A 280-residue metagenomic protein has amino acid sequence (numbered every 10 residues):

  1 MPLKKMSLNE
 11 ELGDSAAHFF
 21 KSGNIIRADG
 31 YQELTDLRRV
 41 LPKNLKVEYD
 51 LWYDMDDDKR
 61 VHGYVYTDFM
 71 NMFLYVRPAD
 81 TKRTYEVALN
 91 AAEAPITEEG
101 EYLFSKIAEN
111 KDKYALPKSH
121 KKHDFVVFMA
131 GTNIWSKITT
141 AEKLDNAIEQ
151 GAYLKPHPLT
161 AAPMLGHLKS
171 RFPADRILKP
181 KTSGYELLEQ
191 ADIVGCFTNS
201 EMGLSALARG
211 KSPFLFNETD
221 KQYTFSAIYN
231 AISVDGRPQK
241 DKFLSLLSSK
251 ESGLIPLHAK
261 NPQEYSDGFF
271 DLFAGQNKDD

Functional and structural regions predicted by a protein language model:
M1-L45, F269-D280: N-terminal pre-catalytic "stem/leader" segment of glycosyltransferase-like enzymes
L12-S15, E33-T35, M55-D56, W135-K137 (+1 more regions): Short, charged/polar "capping" segments at the starts of alpha-helices and the immediately preceding loops
G23, P42-V47, H123, E149-Q150 (+3 more regions): Short, well-ordered alpha-helix to beta-strand connector turns
I26-D68, A191-F197: Short, well-ordered secondary-structure micro-motifs within conserved domains or adaptor modules
Y49-D54, Y66-F69, H123-I134, P156-P158 (+1 more regions): Short loop/turn segments at strand-loop or loop-helix junctions that form parts of catalytic or ligand-binding pockets
F73-H120, T224-D280: Leloir-type glycosyltransferase catalytic cores
A115-H167: Conserved catalytic-core segment of nucleotide-activated headgroup transferases in glycan assembly
P158-R209, P213: Donor nucleotide-activated moiety binding/catalytic core segment of transferases that use nucleotide-activated donors
